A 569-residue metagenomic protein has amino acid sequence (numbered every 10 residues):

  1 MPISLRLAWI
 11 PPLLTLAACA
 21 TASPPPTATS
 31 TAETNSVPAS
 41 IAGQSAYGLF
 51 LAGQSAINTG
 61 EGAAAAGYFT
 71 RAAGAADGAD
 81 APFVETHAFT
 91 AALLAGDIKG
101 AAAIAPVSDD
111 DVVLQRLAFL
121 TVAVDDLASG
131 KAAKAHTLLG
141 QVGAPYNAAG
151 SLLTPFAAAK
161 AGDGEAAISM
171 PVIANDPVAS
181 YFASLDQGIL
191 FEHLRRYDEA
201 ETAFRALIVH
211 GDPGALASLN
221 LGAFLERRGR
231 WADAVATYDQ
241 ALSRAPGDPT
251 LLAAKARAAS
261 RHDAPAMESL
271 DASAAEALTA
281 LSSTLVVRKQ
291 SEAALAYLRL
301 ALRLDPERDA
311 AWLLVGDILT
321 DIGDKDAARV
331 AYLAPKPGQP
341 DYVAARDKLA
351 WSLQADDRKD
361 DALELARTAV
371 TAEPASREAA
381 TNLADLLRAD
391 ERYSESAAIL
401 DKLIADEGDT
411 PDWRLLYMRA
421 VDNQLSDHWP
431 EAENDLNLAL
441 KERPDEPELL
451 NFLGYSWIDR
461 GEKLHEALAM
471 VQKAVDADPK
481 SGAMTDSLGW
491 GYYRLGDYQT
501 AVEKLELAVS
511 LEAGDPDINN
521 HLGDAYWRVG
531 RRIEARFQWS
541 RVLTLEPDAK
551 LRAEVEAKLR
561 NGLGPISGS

Functional and structural regions predicted by a protein language model:
M1-W9: Bacterial N-terminal signal peptides that target proteins for export
P12-L13: Residue-level signal for mature regions of secreted extracellular proteins and peptides
L16-A18: C-terminal motif of bacterial Sec signal peptides marking the signal peptidase cleavage site
A20-A22: Bacterial signal peptide processing site
P24, T34-N58, G67-S569: Alpha-solenoid helical repeat scaffolds
P26-A28: N-terminal secretory targeting signals
